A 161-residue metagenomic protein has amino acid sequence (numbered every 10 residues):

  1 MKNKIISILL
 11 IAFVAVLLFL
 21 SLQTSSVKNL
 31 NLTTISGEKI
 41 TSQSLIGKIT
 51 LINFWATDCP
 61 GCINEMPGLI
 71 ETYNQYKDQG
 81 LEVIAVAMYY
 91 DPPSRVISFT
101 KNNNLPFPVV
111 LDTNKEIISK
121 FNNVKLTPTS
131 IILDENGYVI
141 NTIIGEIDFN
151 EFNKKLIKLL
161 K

Functional and structural regions predicted by a protein language model:
M1-T33, K161: N-terminal targeting signals for export/organelle localization
S42-I63, L69: Short active-site neighborhood of thiol/selenol oxidoreductases, capturing the structured segment around
I46-K48, D78, P106: Active-site acidic short loop of glycosyltransferases
I49-T50, L81, P128: Alpha/beta-hydrolase fold active-site loops
L51-N53, A85-A87, I132: Hydrophobic beta-strand core positions in alpha/beta domains
N64-N103, T113-K120: Structural microenvironment flanking redox-active thiols in thiol-disulfide oxidoreductases
S98-P106, T113-I157: Thiol/disulfide oxidoreductase modules built on the thioredoxin-like
